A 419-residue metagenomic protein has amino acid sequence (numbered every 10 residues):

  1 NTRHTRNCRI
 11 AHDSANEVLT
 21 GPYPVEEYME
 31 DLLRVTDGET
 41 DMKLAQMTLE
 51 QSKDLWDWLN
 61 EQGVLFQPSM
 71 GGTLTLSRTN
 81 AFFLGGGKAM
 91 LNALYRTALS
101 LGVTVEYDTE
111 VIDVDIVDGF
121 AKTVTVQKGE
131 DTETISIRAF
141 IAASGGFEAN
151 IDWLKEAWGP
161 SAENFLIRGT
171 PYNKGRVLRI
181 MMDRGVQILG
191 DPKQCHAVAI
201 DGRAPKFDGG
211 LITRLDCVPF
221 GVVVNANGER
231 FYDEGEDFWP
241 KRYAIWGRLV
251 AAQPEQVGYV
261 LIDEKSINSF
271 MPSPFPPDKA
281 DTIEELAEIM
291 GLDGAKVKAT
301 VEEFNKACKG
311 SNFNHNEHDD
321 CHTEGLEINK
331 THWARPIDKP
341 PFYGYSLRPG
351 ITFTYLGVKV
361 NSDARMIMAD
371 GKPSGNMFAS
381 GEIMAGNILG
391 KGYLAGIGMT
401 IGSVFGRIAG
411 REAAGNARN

Functional and structural regions predicted by a protein language model:
R3-T104, W153, G221-R230, G235-E236 (+3 more regions): Conserved N-terminal/central alpha/beta ligand/cofactor-binding core
A98-I112, D191: A conserved beta-strand/loop element that lines the FAD pocket in flavoprotein oxidoreductases
E106, Q127-A139, K372-S374: Core beta-strand elements of the Rossmann-like FAD/NAD(P) dinucleotide-binding domain in flavoenzyme oxidoreductases
D113, K298-N387, K391: A glycine-rich dinucleotide-binding beta-alpha-beta segment and adjacent secondary-structure elements that constitute
T134-A204, I408: Glycine-rich loop(s) and the adjacent beta-strand/alpha-helix scaffold that form part
K174, L178-K296: An anion/pyrophosphate-binding glycine-rich loop and adjacent beta-alpha core in soluble alpha-beta enzymes
I180-Q187, M290-D293, K298-V301, I401-N419: Internal hydrophobic alpha-helix adjacent to the cofactor/substrate pocket in enzyme cavities
L249-P341, E412, N416: Helix-rich C-terminal "cap"/substrate-channel and partner-interaction subdomain that packs against the flavin-binding
